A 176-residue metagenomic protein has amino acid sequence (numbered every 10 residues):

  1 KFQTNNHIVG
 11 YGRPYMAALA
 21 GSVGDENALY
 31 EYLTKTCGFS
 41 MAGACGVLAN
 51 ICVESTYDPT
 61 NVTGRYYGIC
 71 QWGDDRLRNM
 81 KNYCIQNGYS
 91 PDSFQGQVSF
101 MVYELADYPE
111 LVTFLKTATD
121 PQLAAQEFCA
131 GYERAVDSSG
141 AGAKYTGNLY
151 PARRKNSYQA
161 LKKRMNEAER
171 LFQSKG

Functional and structural regions predicted by a protein language model:
K1-V23, K81-G96, V102-G176: Non-catalytic cell-wall polysaccharide-engagement segments
R13-T56: Export/targeting segments at the very N-terminus of extracytoplasmic proteins
T34, N61, G96: Functionally constrained cores in energy, signaling, and assembly domains
C37-L48, P59-T63, E110-A124, G140: Surface-exposed patches in mature extracellular/periplasmic domains of secreted proteins
G46-C52, D58-P59, G68-G73, Q97-E104 (+1 more regions): Structural recognition of the beta-strand scaffold that forms the well-ordered cores of secreted hydrolase catalytic
C52-P59, R76, P109, V136: Short alpha-helix boundary/capping elements
G64-N82: Substrate-binding/active-site groove segments that recognize and process beta-1,4-linked N-acetyl-hexosamine
